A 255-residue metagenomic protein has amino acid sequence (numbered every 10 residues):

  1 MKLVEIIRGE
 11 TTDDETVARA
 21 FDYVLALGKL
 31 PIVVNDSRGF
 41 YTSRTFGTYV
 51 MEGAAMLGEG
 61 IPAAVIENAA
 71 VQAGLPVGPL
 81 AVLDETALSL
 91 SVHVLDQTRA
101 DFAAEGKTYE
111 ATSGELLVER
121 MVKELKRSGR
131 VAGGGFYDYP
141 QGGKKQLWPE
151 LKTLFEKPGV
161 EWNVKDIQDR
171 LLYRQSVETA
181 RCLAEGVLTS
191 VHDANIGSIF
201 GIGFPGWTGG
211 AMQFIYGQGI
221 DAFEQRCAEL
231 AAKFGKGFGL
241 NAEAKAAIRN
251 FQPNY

Functional and structural regions predicted by a protein language model:
M1-Y255: N-terminal glycine-rich phosphate-binding loop for ADP-containing cofactors
